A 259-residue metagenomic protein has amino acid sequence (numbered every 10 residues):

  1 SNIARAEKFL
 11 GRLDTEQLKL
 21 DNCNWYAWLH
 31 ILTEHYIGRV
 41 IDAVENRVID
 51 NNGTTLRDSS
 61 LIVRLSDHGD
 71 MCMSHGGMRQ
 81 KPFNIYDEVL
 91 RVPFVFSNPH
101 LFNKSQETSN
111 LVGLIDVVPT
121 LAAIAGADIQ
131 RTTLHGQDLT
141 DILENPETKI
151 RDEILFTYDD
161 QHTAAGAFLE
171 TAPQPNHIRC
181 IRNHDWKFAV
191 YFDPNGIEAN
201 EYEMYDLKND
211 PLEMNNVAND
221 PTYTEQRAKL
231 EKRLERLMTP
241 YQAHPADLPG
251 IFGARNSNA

Functional and structural regions predicted by a protein language model:
S1-D14, K81, I85, V92-P93 (+1 more regions): Core domains of carbohydrate- and sulfate-ester-processing enzymes
N2-W25, S97-L101, N209-M214: Short glycine/proline-rich turn/loop motifs
L10-L18, V217-A259: Long, internal low-complexity/basic segments
L10-S60, E225: A long, amphipathic alpha-helix that forms part of the scaffold/cap immediately adjacent to metal-dependent active
L20-T33, K81-V92, F102-P119, A125-D138 (+2 more regions): A short beta-strand-to-alpha-helix junction
A43-N103, G113: Histidine-centered active-site microenvironments of extracellular/periplasmic hydrolases and transferases
N52-L61, L101-I181, Y223-K232, P245-G253: Polar, surface-exposed loop/tail segments that function as active-site lids or cofactor/substrate-recognition elements
N84-L90, T157-N219, R255-A259: C-terminal, low-complexity/hydrophilic appendages and adjacent surface loops of extracellular/periplasmic anionic
